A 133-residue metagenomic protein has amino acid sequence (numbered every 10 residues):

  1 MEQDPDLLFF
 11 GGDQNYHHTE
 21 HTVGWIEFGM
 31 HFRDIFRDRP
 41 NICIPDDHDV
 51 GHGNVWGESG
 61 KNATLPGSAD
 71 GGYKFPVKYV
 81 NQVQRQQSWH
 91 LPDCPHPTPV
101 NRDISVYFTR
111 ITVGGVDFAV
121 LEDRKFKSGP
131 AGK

Functional and structural regions predicted by a protein language model:
M1-K133: Metal-dependent phosphoester/phosphodiester hydrolase catalytic core
